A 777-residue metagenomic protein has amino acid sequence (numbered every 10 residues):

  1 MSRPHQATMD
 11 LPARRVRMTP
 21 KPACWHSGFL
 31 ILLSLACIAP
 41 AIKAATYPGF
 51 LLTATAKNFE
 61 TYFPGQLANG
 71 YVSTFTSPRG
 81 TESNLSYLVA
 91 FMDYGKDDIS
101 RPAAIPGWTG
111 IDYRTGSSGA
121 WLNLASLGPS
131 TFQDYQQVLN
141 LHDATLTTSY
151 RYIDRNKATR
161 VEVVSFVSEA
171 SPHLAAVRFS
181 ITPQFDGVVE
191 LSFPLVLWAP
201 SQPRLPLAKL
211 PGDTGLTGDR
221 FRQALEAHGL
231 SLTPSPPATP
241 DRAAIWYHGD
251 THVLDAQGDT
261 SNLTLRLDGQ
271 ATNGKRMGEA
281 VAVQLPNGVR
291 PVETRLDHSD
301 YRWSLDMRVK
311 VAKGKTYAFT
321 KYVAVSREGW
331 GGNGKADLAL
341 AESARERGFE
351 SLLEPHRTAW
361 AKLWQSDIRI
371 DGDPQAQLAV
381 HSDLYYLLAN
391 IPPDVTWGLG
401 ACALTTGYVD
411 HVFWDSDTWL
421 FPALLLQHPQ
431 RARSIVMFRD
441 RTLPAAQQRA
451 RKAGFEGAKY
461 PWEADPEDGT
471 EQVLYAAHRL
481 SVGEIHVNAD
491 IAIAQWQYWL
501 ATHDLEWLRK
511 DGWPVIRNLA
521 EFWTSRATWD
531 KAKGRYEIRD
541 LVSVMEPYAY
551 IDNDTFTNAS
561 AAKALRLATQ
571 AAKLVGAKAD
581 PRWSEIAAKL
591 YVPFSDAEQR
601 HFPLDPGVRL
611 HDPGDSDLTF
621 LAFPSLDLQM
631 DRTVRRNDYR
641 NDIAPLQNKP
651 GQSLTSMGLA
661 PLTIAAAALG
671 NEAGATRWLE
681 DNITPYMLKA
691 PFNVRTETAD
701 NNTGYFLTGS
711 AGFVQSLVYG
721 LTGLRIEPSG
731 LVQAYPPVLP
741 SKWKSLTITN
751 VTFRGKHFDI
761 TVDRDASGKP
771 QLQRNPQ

Functional and structural regions predicted by a protein language model:
M1-W25: N-terminal secretory signal peptides that target proteins for export/translocation
S27-C37: Bacterial N-terminal signal peptides
K43-V409, Q777: Acidic/polar, glycine-enriched structural segments that form the non-catalytic walls/loops of the carbohydrate-binding
P48-F50, K57-K96, W419, E467 (+6 more regions): C-terminal capping/lid segments that line or modulate ligand- or cofactor-binding pockets
R327, T405-V412, A458-K510, E521-S584 (+2 more regions): The feature captures the catalytic groove of carbohydrate-active enzymes
P355-S366, I370-Q375, D394-A401, A450-F455 (+4 more regions): Short coil/turn segments at secondary-structure boundaries
I391-T406, Q430-I493, W499, E506-K510 (+4 more regions): Helix-terminus loop motifs that line ligand-binding clefts
Y408-R441, I493, Q497-L500, K510 (+4 more regions): Active-site core of glycosidic bond-cleaving carbohydrate-active enzymes
